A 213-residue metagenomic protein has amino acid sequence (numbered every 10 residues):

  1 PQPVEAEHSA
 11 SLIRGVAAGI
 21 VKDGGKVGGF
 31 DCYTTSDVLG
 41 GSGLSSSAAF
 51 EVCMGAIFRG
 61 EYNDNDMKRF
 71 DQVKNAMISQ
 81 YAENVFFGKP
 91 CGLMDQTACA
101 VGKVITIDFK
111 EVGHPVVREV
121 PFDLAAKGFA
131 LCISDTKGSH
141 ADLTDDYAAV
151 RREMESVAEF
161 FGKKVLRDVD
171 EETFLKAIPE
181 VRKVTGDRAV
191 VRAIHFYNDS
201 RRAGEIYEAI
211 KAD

Functional and structural regions predicted by a protein language model:
P1-A126: Gly/Ser-rich oxyanion-binding loop with an adjacent helix/lid that shapes the negatively charged ligand pocket
P1-A6, G19, T106-D213: C-terminal nucleotide
